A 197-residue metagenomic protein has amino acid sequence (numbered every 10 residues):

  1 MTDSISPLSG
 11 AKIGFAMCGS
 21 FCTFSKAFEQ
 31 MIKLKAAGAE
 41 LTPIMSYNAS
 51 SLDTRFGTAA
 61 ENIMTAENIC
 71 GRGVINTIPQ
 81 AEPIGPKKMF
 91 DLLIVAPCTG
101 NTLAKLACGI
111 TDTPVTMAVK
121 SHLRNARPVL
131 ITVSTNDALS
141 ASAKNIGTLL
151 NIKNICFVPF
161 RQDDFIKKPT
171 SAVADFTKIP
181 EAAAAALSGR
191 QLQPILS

Functional and structural regions predicted by a protein language model:
M1-V129, S134-S197: A cross-family phosphate/adenosyl-ligand binding-site feature
